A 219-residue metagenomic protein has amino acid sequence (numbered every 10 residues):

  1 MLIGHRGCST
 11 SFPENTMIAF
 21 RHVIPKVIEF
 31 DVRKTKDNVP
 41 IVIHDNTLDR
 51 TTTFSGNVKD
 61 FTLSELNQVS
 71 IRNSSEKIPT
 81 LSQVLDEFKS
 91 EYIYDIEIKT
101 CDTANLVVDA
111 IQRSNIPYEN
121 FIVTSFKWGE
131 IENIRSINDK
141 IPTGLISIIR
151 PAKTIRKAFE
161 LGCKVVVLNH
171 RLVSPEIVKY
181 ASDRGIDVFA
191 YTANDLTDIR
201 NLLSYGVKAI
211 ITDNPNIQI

Functional and structural regions predicted by a protein language model:
M1-I219: Phosphate-group recognition and catalysis centered on beta-loop-alpha active-site segments
